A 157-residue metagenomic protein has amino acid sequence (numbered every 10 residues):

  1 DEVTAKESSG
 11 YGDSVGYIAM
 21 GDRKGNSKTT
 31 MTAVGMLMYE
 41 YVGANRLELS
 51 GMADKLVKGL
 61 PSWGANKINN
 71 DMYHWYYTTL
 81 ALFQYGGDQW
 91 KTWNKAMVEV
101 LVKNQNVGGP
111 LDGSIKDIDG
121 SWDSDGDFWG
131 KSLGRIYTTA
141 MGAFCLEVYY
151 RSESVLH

Functional and structural regions predicted by a protein language model:
D1-H157: An alpha-helical repeat/solenoid feature that recognizes helix-turn-helix modules
